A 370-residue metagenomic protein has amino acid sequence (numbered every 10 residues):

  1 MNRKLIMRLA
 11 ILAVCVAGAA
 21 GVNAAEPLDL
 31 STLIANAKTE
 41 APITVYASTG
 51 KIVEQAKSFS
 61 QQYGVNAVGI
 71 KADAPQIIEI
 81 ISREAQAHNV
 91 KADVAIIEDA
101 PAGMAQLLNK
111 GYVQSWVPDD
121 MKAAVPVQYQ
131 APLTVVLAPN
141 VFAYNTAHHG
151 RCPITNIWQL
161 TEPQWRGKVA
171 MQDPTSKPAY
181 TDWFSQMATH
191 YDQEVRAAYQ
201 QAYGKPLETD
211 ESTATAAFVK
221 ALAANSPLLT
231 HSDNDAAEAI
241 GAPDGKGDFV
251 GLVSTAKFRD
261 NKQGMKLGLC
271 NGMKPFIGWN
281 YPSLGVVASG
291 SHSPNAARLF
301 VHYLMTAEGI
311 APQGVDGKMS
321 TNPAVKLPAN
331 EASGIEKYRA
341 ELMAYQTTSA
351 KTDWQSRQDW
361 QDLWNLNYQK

Functional and structural regions predicted by a protein language model:
N2-V22: Gram-negative bacterial Sec-dependent N-terminal signal peptides
A25-E26, A344-K370: Conserved C-terminal helix/tail region of periplasmic/extracytoplasmic solute-binding proteins
P27-T39, Y46-N66, N261: Short, polar/charged alpha-helical segment
E40-I43, V65, V90-D93, W165-K168 (+3 more regions): Loop/turn elements at helix/coil->beta-strand transitions in domains of secreted/extracellular proteins
Y46-K57, I70-S82, V90-G241: Extracytoplasmic ligand-binding site segments that recognize negatively charged/polar headgroups
P101-Q106, K246-G268: A ligand-binding cleft/hinge motif common to bilobed small-molecule-binding domains
A124, L137-N140, F218-L222, G264-S289: Periplasmic-binding protein-like
W279-S349: Mature extracytoplasmic/periplasmic domains
